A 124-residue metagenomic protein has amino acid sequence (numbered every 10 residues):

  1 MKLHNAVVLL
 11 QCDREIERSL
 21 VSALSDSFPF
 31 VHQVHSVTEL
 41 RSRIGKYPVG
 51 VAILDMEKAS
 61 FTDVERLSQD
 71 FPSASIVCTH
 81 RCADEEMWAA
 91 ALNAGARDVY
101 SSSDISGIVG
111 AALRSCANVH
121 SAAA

Functional and structural regions predicted by a protein language model:
R14-H35: Two-component/phosphorelay signaling modules centered on CheY-like receiver
E17, G50-F71, A83-D84: Conserved phosphotransfer microenvironments
H35-V51, A59: Acidic, metal-coordinating helix/loop segments flanking the phosphotransfer/catalytic sites of two-component signaling
G45-Y47, L67-S73, A94: Conserved phosphotransfer cores of two-component systems
A52, I76, V99-Y100: Two-component signal transduction core modules
H80-D98: Alpha4 helix (beta4-alpha4-beta5 surface) of REC/receiver domains from two-component response regulators
R97-Y100, S106: Conserved phosphoryl-transfer motifs of two-component systems
D104, I108-A124: Receiver (REC) domain switch/output surface
